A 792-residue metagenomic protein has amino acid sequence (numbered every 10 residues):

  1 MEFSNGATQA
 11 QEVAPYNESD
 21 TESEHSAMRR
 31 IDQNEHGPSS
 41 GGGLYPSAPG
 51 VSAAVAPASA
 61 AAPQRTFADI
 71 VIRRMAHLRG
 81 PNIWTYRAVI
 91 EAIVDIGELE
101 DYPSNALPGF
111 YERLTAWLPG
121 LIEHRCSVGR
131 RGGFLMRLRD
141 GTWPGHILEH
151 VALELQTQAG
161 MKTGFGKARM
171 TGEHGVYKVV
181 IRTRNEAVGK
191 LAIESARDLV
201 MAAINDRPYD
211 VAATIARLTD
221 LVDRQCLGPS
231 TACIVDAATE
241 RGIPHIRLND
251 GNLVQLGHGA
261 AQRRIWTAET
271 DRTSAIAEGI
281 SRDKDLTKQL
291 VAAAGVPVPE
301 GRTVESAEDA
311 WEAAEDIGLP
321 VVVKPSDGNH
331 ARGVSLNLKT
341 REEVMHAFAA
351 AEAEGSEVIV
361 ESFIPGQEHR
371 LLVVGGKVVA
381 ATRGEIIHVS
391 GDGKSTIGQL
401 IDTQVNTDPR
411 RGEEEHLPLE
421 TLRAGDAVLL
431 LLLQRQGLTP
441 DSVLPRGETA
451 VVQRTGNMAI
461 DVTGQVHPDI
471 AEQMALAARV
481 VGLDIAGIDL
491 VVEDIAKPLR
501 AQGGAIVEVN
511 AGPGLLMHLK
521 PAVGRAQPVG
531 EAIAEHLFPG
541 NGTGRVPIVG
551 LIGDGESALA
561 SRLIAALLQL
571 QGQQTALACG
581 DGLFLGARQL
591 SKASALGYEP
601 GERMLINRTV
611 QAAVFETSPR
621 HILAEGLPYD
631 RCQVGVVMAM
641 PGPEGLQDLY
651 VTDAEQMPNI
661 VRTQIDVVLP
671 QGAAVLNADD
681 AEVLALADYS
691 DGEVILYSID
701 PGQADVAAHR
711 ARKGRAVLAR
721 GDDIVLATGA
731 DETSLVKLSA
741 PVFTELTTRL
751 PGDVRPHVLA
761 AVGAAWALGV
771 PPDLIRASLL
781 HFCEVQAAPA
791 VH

Functional and structural regions predicted by a protein language model:
E2-F3, N17, R29-E35, G41-E240 (+5 more regions): ATP-dependent carboxylate activation and anion-phosphoryl transfer catalytic cores that bind Mg-ATP to form
F3, A216-L221, P244-S281, P297-R302: A short, GP-enriched loop/loop-strand-helix hinge that lies immediately N-terminal to, or at the N-terminal rim
I72, R263-L422, P468-A471, G530: Active-site nucleotide/adenylate-binding loops and adjacent lid/helix of ATP-dependent enzymes
A238, D489, A578, E616 (+2 more regions): Residue-level signal for inorganic ion chemistry
L400-N457: Extended, charge-rich helix/loop segments that form flexible, surface "patches" used to engage negatively charged
N541-G582: Walker A (P-loop) phosphate-binding motif
F584-R710, V742-R749: Flexible active-site lid/hinge loop adjacent to a nucleotide/diphosphate and Mg2+-phosphate binding pocket
Y650-P658, G672, D691-H792: Adenine nucleotide phosphate-binding catalytic loops in nucleotide-utilizing enzymes
